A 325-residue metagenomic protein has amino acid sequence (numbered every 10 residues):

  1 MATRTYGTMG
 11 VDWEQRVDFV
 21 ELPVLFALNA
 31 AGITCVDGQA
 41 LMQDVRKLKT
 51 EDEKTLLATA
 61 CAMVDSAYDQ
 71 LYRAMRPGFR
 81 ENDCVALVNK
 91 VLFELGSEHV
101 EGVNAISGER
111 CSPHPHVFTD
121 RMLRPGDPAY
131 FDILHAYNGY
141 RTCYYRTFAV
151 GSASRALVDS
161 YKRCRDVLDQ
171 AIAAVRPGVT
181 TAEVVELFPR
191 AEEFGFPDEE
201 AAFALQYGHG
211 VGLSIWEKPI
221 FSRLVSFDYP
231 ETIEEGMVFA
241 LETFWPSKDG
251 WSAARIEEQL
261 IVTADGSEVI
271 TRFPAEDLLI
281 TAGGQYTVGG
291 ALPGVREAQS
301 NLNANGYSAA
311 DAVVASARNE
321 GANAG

Functional and structural regions predicted by a protein language model:
M1-G325: Active-site neighborhoods and metal-handling regions in enzymes and metal-associated proteins
